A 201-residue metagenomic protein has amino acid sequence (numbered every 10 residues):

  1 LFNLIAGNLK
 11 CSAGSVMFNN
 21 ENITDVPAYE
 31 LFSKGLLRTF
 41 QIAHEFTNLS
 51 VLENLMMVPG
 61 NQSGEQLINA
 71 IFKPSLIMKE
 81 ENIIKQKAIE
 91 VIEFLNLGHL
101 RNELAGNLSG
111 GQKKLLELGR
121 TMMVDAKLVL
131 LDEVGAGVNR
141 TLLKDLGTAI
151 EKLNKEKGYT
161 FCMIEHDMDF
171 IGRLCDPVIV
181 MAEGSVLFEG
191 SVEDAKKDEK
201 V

Functional and structural regions predicted by a protein language model:
A6: Helix-to-loop junction immediately C-terminal to a conserved catalytic motif
G14-E21, S33-K34: Conserved ABC transporter NBD signature motif
I68-L100, E151, K200: Conserved ABC ATPase "signature" region
L104-L108: Conserved ABC ATPase signature
V129-D132: Catalytic Walker B motif of ABC-type/P-loop ATPase nucleotide-binding domains
I171-R173: A short, surface-exposed alpha-helical micro-motif characterized by mixed small hydrophobic and charged/polar residues
